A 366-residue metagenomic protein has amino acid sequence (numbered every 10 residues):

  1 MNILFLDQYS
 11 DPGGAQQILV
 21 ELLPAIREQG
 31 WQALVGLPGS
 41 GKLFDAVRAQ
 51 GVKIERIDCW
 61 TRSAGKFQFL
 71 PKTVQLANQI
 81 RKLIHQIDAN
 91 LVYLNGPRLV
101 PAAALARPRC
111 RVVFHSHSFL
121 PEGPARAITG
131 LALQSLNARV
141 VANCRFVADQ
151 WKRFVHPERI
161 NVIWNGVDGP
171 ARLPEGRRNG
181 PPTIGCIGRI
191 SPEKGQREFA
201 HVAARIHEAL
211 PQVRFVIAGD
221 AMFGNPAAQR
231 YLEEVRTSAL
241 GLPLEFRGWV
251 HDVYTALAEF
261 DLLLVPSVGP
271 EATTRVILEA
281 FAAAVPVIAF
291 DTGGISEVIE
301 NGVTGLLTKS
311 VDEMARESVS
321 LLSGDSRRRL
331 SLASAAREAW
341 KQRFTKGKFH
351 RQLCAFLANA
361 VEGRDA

Functional and structural regions predicted by a protein language model:
L4, R177-K194, A200-A203, V216: Conserved donor-binding/catalytic core segment of Leloir-type glycosyltransferases
G13-P24, S191-R205, L278: A conserved mid-protein helix/loop that constitutes part of the nucleotide-sugar donor-binding site
K42-R48, R214-L242, T255: Short, structured helix-loop element that forms part of the nucleotide-activated donor/catalytic region
L76, Y93-V100, S116: Short His-centered aromatic/hydrophobic patch
F146, G166: Carbohydrate-associated surface elements
A258-A272, V285: Acidic donor-binding loop of glycosyltransferase active sites
P286-A289, I299: Short hydrophobic beta-strand element within catalytic cores of glycosyltransferases and related nucleotide-activated
N301-D312, S320-S326: Conserved acidic donor-binding segment of nucleotide-sugar-dependent glycosyltransferases
